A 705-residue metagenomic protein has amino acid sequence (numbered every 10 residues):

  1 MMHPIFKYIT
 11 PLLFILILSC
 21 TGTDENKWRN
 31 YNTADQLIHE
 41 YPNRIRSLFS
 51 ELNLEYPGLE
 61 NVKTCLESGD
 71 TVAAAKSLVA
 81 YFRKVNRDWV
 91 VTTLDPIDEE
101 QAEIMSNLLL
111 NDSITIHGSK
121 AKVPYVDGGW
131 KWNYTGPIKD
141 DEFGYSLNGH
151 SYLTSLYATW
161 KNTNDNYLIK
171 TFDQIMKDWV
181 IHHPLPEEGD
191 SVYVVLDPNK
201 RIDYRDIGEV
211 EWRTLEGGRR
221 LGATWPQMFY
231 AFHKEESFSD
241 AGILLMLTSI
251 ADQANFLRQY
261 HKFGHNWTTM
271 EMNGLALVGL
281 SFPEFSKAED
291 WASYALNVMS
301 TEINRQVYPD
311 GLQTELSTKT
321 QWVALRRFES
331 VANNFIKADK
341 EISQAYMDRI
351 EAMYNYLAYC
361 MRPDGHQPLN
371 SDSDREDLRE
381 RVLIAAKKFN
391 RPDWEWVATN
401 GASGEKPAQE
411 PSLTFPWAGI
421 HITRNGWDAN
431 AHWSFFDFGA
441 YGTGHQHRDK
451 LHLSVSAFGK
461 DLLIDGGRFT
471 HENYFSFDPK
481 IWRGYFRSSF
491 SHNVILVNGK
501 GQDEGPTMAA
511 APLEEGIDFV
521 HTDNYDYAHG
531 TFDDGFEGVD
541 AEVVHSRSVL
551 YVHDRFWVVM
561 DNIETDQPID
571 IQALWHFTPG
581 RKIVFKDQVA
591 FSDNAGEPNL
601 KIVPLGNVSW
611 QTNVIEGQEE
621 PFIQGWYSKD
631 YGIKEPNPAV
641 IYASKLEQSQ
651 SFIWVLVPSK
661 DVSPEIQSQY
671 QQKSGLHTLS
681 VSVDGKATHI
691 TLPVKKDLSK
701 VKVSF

Functional and structural regions predicted by a protein language model:
P4-P11: Sec-dependent signal peptide recognition, specifically the positively charged N-region followed immediately by
L18-S19: C-terminal motif of bacterial Sec signal peptides marking the signal peptidase cleavage site
G22, G218, E380, Y474-F705: CBM-like, beta-strand-rich accessory domains located in the C-terminal region of large, secreted polysaccharide-active
E25-H117: Extreme N-terminal leader/anchor segments
T71-A74, K84-D88, I97-E103, I114-I116 (+4 more regions): Short, solvent-exposed loop/edge-beta patches enriched in aromatic
D127-G128, N133-E351: Aromatic-lined, polymer-binding surfaces characteristic of secreted/periplasmic polysaccharide-degrading enzymes
Y308, L312-L463, D518-Y525, L646-S651 (+1 more regions): Carbohydrate-active enzyme catalytic cores, enriched for enzymes that act on polyanionic acidic polysaccharides
I464-G466, E472-F475: Cytochrome P450 core scaffold surrounding the K-helix E-X-X-R motif and the conserved "meander" helix-loop region
